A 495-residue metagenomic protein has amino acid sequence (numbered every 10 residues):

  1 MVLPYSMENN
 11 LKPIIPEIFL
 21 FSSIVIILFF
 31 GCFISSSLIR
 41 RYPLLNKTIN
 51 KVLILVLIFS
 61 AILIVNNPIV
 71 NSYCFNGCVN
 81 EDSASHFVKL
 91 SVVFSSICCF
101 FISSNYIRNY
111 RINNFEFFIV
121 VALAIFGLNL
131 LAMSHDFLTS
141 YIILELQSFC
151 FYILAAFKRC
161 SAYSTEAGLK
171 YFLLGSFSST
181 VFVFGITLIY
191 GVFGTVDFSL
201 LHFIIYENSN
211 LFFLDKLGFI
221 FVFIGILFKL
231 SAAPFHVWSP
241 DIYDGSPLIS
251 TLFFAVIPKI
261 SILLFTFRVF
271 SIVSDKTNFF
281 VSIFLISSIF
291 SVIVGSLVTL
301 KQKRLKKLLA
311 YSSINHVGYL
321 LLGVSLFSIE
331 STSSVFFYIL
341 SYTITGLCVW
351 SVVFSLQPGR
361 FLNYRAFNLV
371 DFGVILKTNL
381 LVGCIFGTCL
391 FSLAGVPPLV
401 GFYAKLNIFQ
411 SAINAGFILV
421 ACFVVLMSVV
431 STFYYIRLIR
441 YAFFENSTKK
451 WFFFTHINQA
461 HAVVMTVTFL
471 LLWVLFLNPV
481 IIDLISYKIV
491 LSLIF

Functional and structural regions predicted by a protein language model:
M1-F495: Alpha-helical transmembrane segments of multi-pass membrane proteins predominantly involved in bioenergetics
